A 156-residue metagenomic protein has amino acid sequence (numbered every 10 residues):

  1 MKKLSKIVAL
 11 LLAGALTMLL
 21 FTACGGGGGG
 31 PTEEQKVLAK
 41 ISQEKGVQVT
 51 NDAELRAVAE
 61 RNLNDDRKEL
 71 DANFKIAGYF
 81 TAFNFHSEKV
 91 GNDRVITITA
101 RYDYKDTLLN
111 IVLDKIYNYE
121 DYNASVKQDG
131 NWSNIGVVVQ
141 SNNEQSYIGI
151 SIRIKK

Functional and structural regions predicted by a protein language model:
M1-L11: Bacterial N-terminal signal peptides that target proteins for export
A13-T17: Secretory targeting and sorting signals
L19-A23: C-terminal motif of bacterial Sec signal peptides marking the signal peptidase cleavage site
G26: Short, conserved catalytic or interaction motifs in soluble domains
G29-K89: Short, well-ordered surface patches within globular domains
A82-K156: A well-ordered secondary-structure block
